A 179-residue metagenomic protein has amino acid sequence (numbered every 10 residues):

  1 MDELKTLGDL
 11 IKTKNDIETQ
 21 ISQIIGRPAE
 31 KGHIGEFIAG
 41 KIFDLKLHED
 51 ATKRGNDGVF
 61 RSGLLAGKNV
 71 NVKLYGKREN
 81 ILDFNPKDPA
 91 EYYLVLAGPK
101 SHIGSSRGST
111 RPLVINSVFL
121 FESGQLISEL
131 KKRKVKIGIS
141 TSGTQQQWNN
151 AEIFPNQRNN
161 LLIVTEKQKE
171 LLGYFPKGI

Functional and structural regions predicted by a protein language model:
M1-G55, V59-I179: Nucleic-acid endonuclease domains
